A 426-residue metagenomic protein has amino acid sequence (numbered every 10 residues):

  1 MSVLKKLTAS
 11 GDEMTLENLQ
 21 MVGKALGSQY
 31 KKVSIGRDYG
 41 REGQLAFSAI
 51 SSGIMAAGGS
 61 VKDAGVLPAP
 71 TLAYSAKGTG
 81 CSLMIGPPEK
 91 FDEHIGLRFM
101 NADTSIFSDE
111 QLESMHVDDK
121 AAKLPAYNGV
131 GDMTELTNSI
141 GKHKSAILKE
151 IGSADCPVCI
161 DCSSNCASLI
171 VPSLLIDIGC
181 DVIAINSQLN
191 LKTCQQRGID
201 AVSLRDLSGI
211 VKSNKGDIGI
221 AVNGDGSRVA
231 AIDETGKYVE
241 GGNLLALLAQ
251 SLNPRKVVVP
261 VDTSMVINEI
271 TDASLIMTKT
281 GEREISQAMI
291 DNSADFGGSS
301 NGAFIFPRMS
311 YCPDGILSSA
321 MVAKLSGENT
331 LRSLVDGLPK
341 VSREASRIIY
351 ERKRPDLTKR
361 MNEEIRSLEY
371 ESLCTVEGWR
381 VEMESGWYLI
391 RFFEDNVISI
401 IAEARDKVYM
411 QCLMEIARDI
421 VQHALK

Functional and structural regions predicted by a protein language model:
M1-G58, T79, V130-V158, C166: An N-terminal, well-structured beta->alpha segment
E17-V22, D92-N214: Gly/Ser/Thr-enriched, mixed-charge loops and adjacent short helices that form phosphate/oxyanion-binding elements
M21-I95, S173-E234: N-terminal small/polar loop signature for handling phosphorylated ligands or for N-terminal nucleophile
K32-Y39, K62, P157-I160, R255-V261 (+1 more regions): Short glycine-rich phosphate-binding loop at a beta-alpha junction
M55, E113-S145, K149-I151, D233-P307 (+1 more regions): Proline/glycine-rich low-complexity loops and linkers
G80-H94, N101, V211-V239, G281-D314: Glycine-rich phosphate-binding loop
I218, N253-K426: Phosphate-binding and adjacent anionic-ligand microenvironments
